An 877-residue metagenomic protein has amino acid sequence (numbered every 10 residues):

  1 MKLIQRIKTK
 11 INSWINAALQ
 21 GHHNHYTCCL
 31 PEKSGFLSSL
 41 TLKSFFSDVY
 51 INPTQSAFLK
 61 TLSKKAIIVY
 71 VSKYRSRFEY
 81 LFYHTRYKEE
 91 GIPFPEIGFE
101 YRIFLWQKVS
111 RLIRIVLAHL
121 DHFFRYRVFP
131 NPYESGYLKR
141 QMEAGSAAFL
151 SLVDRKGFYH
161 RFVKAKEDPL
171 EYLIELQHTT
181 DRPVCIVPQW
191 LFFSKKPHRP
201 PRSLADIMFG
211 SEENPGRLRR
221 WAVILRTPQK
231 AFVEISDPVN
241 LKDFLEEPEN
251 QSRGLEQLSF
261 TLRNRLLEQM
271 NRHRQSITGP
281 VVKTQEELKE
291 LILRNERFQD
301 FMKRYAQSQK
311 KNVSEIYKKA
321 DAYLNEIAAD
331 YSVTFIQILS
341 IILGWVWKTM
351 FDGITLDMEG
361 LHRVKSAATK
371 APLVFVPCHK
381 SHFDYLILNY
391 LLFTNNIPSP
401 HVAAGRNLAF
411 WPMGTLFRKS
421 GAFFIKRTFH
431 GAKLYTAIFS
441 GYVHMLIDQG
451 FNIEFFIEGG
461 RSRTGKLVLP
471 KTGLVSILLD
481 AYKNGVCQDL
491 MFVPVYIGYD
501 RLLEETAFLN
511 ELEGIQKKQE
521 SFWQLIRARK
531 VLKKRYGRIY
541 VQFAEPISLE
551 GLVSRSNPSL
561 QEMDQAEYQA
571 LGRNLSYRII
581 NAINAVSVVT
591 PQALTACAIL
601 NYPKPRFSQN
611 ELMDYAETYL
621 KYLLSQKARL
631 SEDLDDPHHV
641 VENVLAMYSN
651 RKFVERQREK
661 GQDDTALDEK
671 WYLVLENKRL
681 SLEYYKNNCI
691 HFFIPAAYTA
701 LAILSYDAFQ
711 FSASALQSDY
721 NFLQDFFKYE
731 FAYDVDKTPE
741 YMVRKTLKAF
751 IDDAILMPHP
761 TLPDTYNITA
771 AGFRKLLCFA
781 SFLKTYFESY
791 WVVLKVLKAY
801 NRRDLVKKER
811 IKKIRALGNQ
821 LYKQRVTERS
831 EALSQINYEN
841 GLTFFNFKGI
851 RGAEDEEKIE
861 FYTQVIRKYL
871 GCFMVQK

Functional and structural regions predicted by a protein language model:
M1-K877: Membrane-interfacial terminal anchoring regions of lipid-handling membrane enzymes
